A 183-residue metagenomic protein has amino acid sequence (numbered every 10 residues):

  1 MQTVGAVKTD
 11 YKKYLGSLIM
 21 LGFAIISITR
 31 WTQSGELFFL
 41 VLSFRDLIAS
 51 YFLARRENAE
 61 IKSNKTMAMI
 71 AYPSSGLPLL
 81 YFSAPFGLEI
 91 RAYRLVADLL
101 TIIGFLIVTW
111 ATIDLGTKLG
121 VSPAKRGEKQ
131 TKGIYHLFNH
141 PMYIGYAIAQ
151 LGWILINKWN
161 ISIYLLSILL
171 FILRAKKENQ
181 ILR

Functional and structural regions predicted by a protein language model:
M1-V121, A149-R183: Membrane-anchoring alpha-helices and their flanking helix-loop junctions
P123-Y143: Active-site-proximal inter-transmembrane loops
P141-A147, L151: Catalytic glutamate of the conserved HExxH
